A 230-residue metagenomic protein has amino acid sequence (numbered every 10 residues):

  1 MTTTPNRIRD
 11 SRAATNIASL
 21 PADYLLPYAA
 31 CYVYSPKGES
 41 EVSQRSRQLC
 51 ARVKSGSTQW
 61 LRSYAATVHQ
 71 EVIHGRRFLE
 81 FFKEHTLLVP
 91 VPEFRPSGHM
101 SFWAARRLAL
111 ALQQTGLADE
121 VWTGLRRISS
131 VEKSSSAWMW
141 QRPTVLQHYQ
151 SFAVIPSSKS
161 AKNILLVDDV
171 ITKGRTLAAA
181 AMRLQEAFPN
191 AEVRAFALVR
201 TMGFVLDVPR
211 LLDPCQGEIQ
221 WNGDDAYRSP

Functional and structural regions predicted by a protein language model:
T2-D10, A178-P230: PRPP-dependent phosphoribosyltransferase catalytic core
T2-L87, F94-G98, F102, R126-S160: Active-site-facing substrate-recognition patch
Q44, E120, T172, E186: Catalytic phosphate/metal-binding cores of nucleic-acid and nucleotide-processing enzymes, i.e., regions that mediate
L87, L165, R194-F196: A structural signal for isolated positions on well-ordered beta-strands in alpha/beta enzyme cores
W103-L112: C-terminal substrate/ligand-recognition segments
E120-V121, N163, E192-R194: Residues at the starts of beta-strands that form the adenosine-phosphate
H148-L165, W221-P230: Extended, charge-rich low-complexity interaction segments
L166-A180: A phosphate-binding catalytic loop at a beta-strand-loop-alpha-helix junction that coordinates phosphoryl groups
